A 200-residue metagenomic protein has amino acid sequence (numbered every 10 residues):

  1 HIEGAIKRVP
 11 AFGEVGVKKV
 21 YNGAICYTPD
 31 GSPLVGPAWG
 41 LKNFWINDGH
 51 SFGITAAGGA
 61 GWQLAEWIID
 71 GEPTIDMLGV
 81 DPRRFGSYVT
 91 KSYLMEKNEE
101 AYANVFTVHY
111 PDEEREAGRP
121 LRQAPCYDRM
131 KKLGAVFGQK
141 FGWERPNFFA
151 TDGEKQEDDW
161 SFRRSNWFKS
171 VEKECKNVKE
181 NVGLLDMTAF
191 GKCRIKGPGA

Functional and structural regions predicted by a protein language model:
H1-R122: C-terminal catalytic lobe of FAD-dependent flavoproteins
I75-D76, V80-A200: Glycine/proline-enriched, intrinsically flexible loops and inter-domain linkers
